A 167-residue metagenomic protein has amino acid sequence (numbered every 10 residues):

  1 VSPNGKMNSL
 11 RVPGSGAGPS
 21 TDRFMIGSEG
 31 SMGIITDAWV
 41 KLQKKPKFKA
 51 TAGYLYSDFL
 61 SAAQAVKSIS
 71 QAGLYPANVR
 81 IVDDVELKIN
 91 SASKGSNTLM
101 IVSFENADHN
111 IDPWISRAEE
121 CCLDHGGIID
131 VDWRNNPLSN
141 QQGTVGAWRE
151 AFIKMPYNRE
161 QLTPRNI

Functional and structural regions predicted by a protein language model:
V1-R80: FAD-binding subdomain of flavoenzyme oxidoreductases
A50, L55, A63-I167: C-terminal substrate-recognition/cap domain of FAD-linked oxidoreductases
